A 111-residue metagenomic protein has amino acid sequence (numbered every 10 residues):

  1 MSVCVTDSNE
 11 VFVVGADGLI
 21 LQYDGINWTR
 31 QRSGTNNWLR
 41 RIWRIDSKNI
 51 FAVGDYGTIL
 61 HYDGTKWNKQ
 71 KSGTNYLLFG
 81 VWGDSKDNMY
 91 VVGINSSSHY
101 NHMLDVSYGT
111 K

Functional and structural regions predicted by a protein language model:
M1-K111: Residue-level hotspots at or immediately adjacent to binding/recognition sites across diverse folds
